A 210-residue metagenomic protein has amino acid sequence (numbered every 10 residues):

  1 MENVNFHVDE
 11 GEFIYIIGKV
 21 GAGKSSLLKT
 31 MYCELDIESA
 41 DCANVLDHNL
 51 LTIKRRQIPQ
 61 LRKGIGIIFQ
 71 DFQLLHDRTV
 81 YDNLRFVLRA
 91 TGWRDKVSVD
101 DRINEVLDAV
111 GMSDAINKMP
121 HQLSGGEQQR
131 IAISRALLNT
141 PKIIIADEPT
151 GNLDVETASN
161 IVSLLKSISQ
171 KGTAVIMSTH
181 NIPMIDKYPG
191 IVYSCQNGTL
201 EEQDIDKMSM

Functional and structural regions predicted by a protein language model:
Y32-C33: Helix-to-loop junction immediately C-terminal to a conserved catalytic motif
A40-N49: Conserved ABC transporter NBD signature motif
L50-G66, Q170: ABC ATPase NBD coupling module
R78-F86: Short coil-to-helix segment of the ABC ATPase nucleotide-binding domain corresponding to the Q-loop/switch region
K118-H121, N139, K171: Conserved signature/switch motifs of ABC ATPase nucleotide-binding domains
M119-L123, E127-Q129: Conserved ABC ATPase signature
I144-D147: Catalytic Walker B motif of ABC-type/P-loop ATPase nucleotide-binding domains
